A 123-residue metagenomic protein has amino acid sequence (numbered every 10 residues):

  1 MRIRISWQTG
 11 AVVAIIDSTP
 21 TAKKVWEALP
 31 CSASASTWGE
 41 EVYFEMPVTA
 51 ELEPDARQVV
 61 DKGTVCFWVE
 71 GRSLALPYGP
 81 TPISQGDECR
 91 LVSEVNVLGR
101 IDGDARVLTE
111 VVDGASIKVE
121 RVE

Functional and structural regions predicted by a protein language model:
M1, G10, T21, W38-F44 (+2 more regions): A generic structural signal for short beta-strands and their flanking turns/coil linkers
M1-S32: Long, hydrophobic N-terminal alpha-helical segment
D17, G79, V122: Surface loops and adjacent helix of pleckstrin homology
T19, P54, V95-L98: Electropositive phosphate-/nucleotide-binding environments in soluble metabolic enzymes
A28, S36-K62, W68: Compact, glycine-rich, soluble single-domain proteins
A35-M46, Q85-R100: Short, basic/aromatic beta-hairpin or loop at an interaction surface
R57-N96: Mid-chain, well-packed structural core segment of small domains
R90-E123: Well-ordered alpha/beta subsegment
